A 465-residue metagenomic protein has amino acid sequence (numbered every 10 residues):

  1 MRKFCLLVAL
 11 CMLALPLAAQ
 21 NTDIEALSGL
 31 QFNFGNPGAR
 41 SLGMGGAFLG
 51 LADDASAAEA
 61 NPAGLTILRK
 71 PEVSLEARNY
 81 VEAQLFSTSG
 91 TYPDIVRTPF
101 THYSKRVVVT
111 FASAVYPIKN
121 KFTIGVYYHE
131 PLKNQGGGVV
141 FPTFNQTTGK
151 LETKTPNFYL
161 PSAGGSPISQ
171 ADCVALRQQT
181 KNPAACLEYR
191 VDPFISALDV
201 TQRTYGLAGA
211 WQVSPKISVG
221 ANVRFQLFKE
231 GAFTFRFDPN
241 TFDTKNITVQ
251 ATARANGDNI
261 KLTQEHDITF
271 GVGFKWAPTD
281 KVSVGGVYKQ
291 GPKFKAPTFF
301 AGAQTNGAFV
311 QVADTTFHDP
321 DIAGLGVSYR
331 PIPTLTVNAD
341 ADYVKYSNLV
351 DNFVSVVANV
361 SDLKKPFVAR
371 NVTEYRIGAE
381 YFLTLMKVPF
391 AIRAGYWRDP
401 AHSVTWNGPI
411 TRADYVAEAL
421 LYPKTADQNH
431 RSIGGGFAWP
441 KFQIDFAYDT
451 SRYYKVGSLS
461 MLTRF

Functional and structural regions predicted by a protein language model:
M1-F4: Positively charged n-region of N-terminal signal peptides that target proteins for export
L6-A9: Sec-dependent N-terminal signal peptides
C11-M12, K70, G231, L349: Hydrophobic alpha-helical membrane-insertion segments
A14-P16: N-terminal signal peptide c-region/cleavage motif recognized by signal peptidases
Q20-L42, V107-F465: Outer-membrane beta-barrel porins/channels
A39, L51-L151: Outer-membrane beta-barrel translocator/receptor signature
